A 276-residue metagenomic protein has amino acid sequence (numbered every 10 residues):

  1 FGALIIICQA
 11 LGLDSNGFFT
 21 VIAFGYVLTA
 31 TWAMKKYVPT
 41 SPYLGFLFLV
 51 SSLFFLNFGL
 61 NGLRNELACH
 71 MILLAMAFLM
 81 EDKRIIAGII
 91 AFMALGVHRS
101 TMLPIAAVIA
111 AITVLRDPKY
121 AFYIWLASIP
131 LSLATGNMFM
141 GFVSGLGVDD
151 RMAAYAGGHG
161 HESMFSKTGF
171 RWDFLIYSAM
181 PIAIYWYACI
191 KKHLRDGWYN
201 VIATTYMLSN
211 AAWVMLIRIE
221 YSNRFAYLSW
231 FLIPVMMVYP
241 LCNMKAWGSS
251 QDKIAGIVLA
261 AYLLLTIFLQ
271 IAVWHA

Functional and structural regions predicted by a protein language model:
F1-L13: Short hydrophobic/aromatic helix or loop-helix immediately within or flanking a transmembrane segment in polytopic
L11-G25: Loop-to-helix entry region of an early transmembrane alpha helix in multi-pass inner-membrane enzymes
V21-Y37: Transmembrane-helix motifs of polytopic, lipid-linked glycan transferases
M34-S51: Transmembrane-helix signature of polytopic, membrane-embedded enzymes that assemble or transfer cell-envelope glycans
G59-E66: Short acidic/glycine- and proline-prone juxtamembrane loop motifs at membrane-interface regions of multi-pass membrane
I72-I86: Membrane-interface transmembrane helices that cradle and orient dolichyl/undecaprenyl
V108-F225, A272-H275: Alpha-helical transmembrane segments and terminal signal-anchor/GPI-anchor hydrophobic tails, characterized by long
F122-L126, A246-F268: Signature aromatic-anchored transmembrane alpha helix within multi-pass, membrane-resident enzymes that catalyze glycan
